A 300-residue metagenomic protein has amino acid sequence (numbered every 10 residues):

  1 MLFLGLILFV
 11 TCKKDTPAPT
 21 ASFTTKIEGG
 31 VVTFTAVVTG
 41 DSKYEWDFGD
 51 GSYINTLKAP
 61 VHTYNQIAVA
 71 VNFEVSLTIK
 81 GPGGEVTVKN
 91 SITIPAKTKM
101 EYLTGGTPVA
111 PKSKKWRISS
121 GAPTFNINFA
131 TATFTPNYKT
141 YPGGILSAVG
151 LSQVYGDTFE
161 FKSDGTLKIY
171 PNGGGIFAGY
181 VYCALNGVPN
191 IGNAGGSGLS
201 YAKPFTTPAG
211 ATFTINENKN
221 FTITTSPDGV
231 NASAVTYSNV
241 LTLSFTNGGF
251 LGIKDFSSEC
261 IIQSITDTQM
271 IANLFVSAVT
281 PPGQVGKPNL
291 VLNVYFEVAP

Functional and structural regions predicted by a protein language model:
M1-V31, G83-G106, E297-P300: Bacterial Sec-dependent N-terminal signal peptides
V31, D41, A70-E74, S113: Extracellular Ig-like/FN3 beta-sandwich strand-entry sites
T39-E45: Solvent-exposed loop segments of extracellular immunoglobulin-like
T56-E74: Solvent-exposed segments in extracellular or luminal domains encompassing
K99-F134, F296: Tryptophan-anchored aromatic micro-motifs
I118-Y170, G174, P281-Q284, L290: Short, solvent-exposed loop/hinge segments that bridge or flank secondary-structure elements
I145-T266: Contiguous, well-ordered beta-strand patches that form the walls/edges of small beta-barrel/beta-sandwich domains
